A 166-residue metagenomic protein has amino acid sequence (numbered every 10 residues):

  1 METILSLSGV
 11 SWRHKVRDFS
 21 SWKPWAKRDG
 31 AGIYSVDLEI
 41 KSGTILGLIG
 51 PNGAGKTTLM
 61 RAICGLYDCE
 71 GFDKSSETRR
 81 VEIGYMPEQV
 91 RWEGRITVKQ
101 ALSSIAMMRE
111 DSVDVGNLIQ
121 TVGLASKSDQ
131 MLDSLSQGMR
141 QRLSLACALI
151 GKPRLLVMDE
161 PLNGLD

Functional and structural regions predicted by a protein language model:
I49-P51: The feature captures the beta-strand-to-loop junction immediately N-terminal to the Walker
C64: Helix-to-loop junction immediately C-terminal to a conserved catalytic motif
Q89, G94-M108: Q-loop/switch helix immediately C-terminal to the Walker
S103, S112-K127: Conserved ABC ATPase "signature" region
M131-G138: Conserved ABC ATPase signature
L145: Hydrophobic anchor residue at the start of the ABC signature
L156-E160, L165: Catalytic Walker B motif of ABC-type/P-loop ATPase nucleotide-binding domains
